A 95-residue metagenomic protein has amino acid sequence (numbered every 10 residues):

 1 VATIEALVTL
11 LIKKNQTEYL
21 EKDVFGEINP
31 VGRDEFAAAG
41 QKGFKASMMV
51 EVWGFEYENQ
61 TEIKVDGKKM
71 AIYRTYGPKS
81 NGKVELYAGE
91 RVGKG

Functional and structural regions predicted by a protein language model:
V1-G54, K69, R74-G95: N-terminal disorder-to-order initiation segments that are Gly/Lys/Arg-biased and fold into the first beta/loop/alpha
V52-D66: Short coil-to-beta transition motif at edge beta-strands of beta-rich domains
